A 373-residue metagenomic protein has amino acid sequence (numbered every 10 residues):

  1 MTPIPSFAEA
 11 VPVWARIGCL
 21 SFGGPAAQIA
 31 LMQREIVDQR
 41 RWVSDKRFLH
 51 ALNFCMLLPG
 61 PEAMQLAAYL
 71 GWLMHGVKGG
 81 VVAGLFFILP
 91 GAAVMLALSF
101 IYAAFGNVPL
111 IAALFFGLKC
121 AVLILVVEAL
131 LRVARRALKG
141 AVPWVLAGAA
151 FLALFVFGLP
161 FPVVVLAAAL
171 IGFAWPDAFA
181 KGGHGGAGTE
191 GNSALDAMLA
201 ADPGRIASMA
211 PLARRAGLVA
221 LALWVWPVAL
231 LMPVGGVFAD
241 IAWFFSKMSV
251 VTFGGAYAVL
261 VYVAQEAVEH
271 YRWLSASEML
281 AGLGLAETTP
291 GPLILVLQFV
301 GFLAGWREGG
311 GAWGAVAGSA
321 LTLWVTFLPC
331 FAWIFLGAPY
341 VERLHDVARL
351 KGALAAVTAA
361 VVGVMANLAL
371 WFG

Functional and structural regions predicted by a protein language model:
M1-L58, Y69-T289, L293-G373: Multi-pass membrane proteins that catalyze or facilitate reactions on polyprenyl-/lipid-phosphate substrates and their
